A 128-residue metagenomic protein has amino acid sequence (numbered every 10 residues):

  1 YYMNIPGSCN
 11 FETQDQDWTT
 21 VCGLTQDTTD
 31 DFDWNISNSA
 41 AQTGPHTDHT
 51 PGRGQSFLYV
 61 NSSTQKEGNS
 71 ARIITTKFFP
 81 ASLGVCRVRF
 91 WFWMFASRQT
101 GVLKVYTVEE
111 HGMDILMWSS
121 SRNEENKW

Functional and structural regions predicted by a protein language model:
Y2, N10-Q65: Extracellular glycan-recognition surfaces and repeat-rich motifs
G54-R87: Short beta-strands within extracellular/lumenal beta-sheet-rich domains
F78-P80, W91-S97: Solvent-exposed strand-to-loop "edge" motifs in beta-rich extracellular domains
V85-C86, W91-W93, E124-W128: Trp-centered recognition loops
V85-V88, R98-Y106: Beta-strand acidic-aromatic groove motif in beta-rich domains, primarily in extracellular
E110-W128: Extracellular carbohydrate recognition and processing domains and analogous Trp-centered ligand-binding platforms
